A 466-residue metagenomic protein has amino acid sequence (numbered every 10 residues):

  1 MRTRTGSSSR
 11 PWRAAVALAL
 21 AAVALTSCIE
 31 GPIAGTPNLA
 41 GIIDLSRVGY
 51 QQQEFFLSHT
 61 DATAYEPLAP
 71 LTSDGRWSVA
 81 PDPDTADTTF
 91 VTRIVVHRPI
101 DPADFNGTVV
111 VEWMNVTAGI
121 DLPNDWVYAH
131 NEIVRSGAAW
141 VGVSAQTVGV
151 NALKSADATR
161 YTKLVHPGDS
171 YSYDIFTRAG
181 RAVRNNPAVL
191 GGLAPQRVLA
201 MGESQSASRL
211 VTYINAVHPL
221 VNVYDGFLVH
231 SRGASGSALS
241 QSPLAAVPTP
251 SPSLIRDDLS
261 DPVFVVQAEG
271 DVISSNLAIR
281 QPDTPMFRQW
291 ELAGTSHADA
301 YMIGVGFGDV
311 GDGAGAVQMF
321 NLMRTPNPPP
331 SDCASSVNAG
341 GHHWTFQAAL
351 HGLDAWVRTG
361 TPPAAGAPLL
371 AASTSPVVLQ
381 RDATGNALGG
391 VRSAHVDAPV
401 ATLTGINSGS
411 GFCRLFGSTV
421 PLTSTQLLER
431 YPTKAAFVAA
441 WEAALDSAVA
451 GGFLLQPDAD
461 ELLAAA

Functional and structural regions predicted by a protein language model:
M1-T3, A24, A34: A detector of low-complexity, intrinsically disordered, Ser/Thr/Gly/Pro/Ala-rich segments
R2-V16: Bacterial N-terminal signal peptides that target proteins for export
A15-T26: Bacterial N-terminal signal peptides
C28-A466: C-terminal His-loop and adjacent cap/lid subdomain of alpha/beta-hydrolase
